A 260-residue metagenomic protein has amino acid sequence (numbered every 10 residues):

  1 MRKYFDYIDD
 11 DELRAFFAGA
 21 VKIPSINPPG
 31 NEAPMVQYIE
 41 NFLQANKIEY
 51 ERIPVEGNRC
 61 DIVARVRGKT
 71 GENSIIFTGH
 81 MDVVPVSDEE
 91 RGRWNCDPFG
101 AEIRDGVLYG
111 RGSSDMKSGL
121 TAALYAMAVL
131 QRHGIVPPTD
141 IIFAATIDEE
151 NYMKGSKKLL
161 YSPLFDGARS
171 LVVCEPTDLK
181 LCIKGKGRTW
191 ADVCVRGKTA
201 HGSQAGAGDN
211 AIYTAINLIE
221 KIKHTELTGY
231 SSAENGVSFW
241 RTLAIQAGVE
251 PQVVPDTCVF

Functional and structural regions predicted by a protein language model:
M1-S87: N-terminal helical capping/dimerization or prosegment-like subdomains of hydrolases acting on amide or phosphate bonds
G19, Y125-R132, N217-K223: Short glycine/serine- and small hydrophobic-enriched flexible loop segments
E72-I142: Active-site metal-coordination/substrate-binding segment of hydrolases, especially metallo-dependent peptidases
E89-R104, G167, I183-C194: Acidic-glycine-rich active-site phosphate/pyrophosphate-binding loop
M116-W190: Acidic/histidine-rich catalytic neighborhood of metal-dependent amide-processing enzymes
K180-N217: Metal-dependent peptidase/peptidase-like ectodomains
G202-F260: Acidic-enriched catalytic cores of C-N bond-cleaving enzymes acting on peptides and small amides
